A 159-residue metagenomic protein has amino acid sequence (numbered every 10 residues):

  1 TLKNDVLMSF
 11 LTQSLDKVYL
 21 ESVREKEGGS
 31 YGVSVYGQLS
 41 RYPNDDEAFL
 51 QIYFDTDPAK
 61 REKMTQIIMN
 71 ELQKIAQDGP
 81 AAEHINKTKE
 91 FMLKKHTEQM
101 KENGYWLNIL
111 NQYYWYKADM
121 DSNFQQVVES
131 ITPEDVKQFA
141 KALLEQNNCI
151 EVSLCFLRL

Functional and structural regions predicted by a protein language model:
T1-D5, S9, R24-S130, N148-F156: M16 family metallopeptidases and their MPP-like homologs
L15-D16: Short Ser/Thr-interspersed hydrophobic loop/turn segments at strand-loop and sheet-helix junctions that line or gate
E21: Carboxylate-rich, divalent-cation-coordinating active-site regions
E129, P133-K141: Mature hydrolase/peptidase catalytic cores and their serpin-fold inhibitory cores, especially in secreted
L143-Q146: Extracellular/periplasmic catalytic domains that process cell-envelope and extracellular macromolecules
